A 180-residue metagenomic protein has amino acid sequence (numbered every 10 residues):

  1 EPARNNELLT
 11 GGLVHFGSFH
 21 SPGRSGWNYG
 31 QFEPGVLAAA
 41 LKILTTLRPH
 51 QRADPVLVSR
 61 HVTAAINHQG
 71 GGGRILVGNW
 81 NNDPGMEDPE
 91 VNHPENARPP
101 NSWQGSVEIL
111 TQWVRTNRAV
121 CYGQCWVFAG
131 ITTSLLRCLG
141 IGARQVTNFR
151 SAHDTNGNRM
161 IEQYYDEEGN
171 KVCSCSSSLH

Functional and structural regions predicted by a protein language model:
E1-F16: Extended acidic/polar, glycine-enriched regions that form or flank non-catalytic beta-rich accessory modules
P2, N6, S25-L37, R48-S59 (+1 more regions): Solvent-exposed, acidic/flexible segments
L9, Y29, E167-E168: Intrinsically disordered, low-complexity regulatory regions of eukaryotic transcription factors
L13, F19-G30: TOPRIM metal-binding catalytic domain and adjacent DNA-binding surface shared by DnaG-type primases
A39-R48, P84, I109-A119: Glycine- and acidic
A40-L44, V58, V62, M160-I161: Generic structural signal of hydrophobic/aromatic residues within well-ordered alpha-helices of folded domains
P55-L110, R137-C138: Glycine-rich, acidic and aromatic/proline-enriched surface loops and short helix-turn segments that act as binding
W103-H180: Hydrophobic/aromatic-rich core segments of domains that either
